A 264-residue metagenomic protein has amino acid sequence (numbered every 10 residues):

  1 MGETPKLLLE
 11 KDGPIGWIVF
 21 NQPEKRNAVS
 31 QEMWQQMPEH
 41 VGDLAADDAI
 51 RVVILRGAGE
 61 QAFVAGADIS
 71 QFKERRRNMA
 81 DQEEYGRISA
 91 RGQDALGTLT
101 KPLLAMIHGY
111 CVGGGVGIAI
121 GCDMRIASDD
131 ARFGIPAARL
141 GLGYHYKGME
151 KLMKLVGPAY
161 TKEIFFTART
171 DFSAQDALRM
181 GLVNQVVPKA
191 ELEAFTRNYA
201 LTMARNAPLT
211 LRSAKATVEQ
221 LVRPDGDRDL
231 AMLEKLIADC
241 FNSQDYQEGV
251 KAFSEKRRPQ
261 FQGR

Functional and structural regions predicted by a protein language model:
M1-R56, D94: Conserved CoA-thioester-binding segment of acyl-CoA-metabolizing enzymes
M1-W17, N21, F165, T170-M203 (+3 more regions): Amphipathic alpha-helical segments at domain termini/boundaries
I18, Q22, M37, L55 (+6 more regions): Terminal peptide-recognition signature
Q22-P23, D47, N78, N206 (+1 more regions): Short loop-to-helix capping motifs
E32, Q36, I88, A95 (+4 more regions): Charged catalytic carboxylate motif
G57-A95, G141, P224-D225: Glycine- (often His-adjacent) and acidic-residue-rich active-site loop that binds/positions the CoA thioester
G66, E83-G86, A90, G113 (+3 more regions): Glycine-rich phosphate-binding loop at the start of an alpha helix
A95-P208, S243, R257: Crotonase-fold acyl-CoA enzyme core
